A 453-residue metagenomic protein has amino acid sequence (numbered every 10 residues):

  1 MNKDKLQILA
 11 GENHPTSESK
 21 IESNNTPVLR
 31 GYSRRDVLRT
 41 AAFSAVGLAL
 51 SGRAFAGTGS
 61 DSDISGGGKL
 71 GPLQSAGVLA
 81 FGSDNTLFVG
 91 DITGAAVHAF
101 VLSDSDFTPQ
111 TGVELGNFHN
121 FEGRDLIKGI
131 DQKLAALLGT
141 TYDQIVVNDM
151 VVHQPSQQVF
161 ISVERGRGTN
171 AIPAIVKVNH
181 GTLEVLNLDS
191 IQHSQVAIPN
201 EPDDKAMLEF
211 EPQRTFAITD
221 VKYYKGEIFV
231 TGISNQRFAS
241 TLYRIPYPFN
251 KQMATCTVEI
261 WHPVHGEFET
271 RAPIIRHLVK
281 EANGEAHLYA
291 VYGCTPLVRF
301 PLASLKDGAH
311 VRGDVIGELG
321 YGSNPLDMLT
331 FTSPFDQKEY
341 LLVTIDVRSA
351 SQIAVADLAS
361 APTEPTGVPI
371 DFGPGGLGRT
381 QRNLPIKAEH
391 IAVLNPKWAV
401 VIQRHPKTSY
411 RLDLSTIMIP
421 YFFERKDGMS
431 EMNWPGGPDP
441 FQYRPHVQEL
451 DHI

Functional and structural regions predicted by a protein language model:
M1-D36, T40-L50: N-terminal secretory signal peptides
F43, G57-I453: Sequence/structural signature of beta-propeller domains
R53-F55: Sec/Tat signal peptide C-region and signal peptidase I cleavage site
